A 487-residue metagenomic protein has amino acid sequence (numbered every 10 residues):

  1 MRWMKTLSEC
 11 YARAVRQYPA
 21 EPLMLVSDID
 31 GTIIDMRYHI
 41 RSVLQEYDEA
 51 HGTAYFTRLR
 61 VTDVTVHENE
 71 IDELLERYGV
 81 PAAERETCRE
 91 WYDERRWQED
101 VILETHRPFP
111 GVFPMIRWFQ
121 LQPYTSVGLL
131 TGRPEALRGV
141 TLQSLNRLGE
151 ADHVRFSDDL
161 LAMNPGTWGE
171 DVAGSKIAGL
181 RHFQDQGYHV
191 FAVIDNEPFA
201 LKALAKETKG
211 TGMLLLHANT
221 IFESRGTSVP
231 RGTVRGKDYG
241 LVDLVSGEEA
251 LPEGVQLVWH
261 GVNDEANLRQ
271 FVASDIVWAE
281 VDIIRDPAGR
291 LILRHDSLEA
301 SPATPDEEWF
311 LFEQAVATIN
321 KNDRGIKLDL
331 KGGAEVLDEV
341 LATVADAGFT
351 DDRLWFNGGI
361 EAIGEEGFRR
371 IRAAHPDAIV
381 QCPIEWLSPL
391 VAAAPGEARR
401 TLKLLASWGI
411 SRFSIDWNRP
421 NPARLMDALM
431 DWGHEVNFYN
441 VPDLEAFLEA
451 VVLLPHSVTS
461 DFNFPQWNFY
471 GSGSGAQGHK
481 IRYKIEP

Functional and structural regions predicted by a protein language model:
M1-V15, E249-V255: Short coil-to-helix leader/linker segments, especially the first N-terminal amphipathic alpha-helix with its helix
R2, P19, M24, D30-E150 (+2 more regions): Alpha-helical substrate-recognition element adjacent to the catalytic core
A20, D30, T220-I221, R235-P487: Phosphate-group recognition and catalysis centered on beta-loop-alpha active-site segments
I34-R37, R41-V43, V127, A136-V140 (+7 more regions): Short catalytic/ligand-binding loop motif for oxyanion handling, primarily in non-cytosolic enzymes, centered on
R41-Q45, L145-R147, K209-T211, R290 (+2 more regions): Glycine-rich, phosphate-binding/catalytic loops in enzymes
A50-G52, G149-R155, T208-M213, D346-D351 (+2 more regions): Short helix-capping segments at alpha-helix termini
M115-W118, P123-T125, P134-E248, E486-P487: C-terminal cap/substrate-recognition subdomain and adjoining C-terminal extension of metal-dependent phosphatase-like
L130-T131, A192-D195, K327-K331: Acidic beta-strand-to-loop metal/phosphate-binding motif
